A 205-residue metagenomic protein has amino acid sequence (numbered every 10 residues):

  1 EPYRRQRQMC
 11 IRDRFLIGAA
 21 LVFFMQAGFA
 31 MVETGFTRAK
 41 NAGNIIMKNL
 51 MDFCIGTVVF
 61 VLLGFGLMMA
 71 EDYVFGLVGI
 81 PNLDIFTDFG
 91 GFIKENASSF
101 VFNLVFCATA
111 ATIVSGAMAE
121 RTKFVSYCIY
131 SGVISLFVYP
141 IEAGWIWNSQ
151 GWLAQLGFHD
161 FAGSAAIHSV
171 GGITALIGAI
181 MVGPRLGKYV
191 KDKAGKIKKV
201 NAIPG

Functional and structural regions predicted by a protein language model:
E1-R7, I11: Single conserved hydrophobic/aromatic residue that forms the stacking wall/gate of nucleotide- or nucleobase-binding
R12-D13, K40-G56: Loop-to-helix transition at the N-terminal end of transmembrane alpha-helices
L16, I46-L50, V101-F102, C128-Y130: Hydrophobic alpha-helical transmembrane segments
A27-G35, T109-S115, V170-K196: Juxtamembrane interface elements at the cytosolic ends of transmembrane helices in multi-pass membrane proteins
F29-G43, V105-V125, E142-W152, L156-F158: Membrane-water interface regions at transmembrane-helix termini and the short interhelical loops of multi-pass membrane
F60-K94, I113-R121, I141-A154: Transmembrane alpha-helix boundary signature
G90-L136: Hydrophobic alpha-helical hairpins/lids featuring a short glycine-rich hinge
V101-V105, A162-I173: Membrane-interface loop-to-helix entry segments
